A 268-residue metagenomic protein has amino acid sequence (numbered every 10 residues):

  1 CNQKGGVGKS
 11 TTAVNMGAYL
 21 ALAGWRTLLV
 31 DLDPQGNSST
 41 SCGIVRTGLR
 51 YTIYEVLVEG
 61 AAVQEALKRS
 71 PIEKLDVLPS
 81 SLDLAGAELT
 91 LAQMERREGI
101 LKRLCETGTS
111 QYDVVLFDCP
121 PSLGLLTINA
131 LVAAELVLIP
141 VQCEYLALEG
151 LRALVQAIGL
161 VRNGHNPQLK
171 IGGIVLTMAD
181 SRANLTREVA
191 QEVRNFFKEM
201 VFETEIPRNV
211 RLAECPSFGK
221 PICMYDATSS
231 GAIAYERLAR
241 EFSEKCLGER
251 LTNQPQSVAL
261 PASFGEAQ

Functional and structural regions predicted by a protein language model:
C1-Q268: P-loop NTP-binding core
